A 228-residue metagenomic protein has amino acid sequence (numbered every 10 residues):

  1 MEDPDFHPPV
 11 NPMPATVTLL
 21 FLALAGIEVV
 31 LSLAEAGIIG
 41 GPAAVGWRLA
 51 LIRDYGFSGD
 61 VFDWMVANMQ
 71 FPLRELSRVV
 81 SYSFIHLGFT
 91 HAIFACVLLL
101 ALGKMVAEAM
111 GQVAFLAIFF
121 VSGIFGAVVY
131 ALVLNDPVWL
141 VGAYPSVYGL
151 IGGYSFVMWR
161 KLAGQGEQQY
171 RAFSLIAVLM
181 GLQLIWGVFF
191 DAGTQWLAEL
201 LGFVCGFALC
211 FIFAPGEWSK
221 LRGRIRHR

Functional and structural regions predicted by a protein language model:
M1-R228: A detector for small-residue-rich transmembrane helices and their helix-helix packing motifs
